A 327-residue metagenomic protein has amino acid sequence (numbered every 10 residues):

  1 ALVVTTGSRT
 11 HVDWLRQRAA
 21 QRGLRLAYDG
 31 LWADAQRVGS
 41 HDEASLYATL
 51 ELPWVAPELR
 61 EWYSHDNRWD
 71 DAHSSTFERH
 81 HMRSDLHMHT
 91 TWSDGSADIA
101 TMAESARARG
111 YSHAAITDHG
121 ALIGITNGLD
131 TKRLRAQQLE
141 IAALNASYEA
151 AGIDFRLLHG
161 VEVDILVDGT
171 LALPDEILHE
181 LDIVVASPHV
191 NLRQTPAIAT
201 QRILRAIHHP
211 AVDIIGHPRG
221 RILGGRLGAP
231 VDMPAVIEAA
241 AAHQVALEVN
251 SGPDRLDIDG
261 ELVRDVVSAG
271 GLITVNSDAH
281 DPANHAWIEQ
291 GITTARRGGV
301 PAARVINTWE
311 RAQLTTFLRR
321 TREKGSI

Functional and structural regions predicted by a protein language model:
A1-T90, S96-G110, A114-I116, A121-F155 (+1 more regions): Charged catalytic cores and adjacent phosphate/nucleic-acid-binding surfaces used for phosphate/nucleic-acid chemistry
E162-L166: Active-site beta-strand->loop->alpha-helix modules in alpha/beta enzyme cores, enriched in Gly/His/Asp(Glu)
